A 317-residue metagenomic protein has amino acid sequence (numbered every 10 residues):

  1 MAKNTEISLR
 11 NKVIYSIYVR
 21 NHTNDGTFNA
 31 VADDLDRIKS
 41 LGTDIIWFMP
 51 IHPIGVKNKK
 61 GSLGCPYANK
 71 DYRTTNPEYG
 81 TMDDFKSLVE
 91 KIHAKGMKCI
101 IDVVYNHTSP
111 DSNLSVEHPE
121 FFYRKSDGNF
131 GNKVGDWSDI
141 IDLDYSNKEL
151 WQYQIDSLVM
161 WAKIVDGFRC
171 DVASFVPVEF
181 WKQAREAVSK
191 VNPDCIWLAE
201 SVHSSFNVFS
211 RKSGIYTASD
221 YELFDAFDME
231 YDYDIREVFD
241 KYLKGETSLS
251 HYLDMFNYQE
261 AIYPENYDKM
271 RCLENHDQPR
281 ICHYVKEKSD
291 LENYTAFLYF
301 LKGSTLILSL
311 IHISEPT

Functional and structural regions predicted by a protein language model:
A2-V13, V19-D44, P50-A162, Q183-N192 (+1 more regions): Substrate-binding/active-site clefts of carbohydrate-active enzymes
V13-Y15, I46-F48, C99-I101, F168 (+3 more regions): Hydrophobic faces of well-ordered beta-strands that scaffold small-molecule active sites in alpha/beta enzyme cores
T43, V165-G167, G303-S304: A structural motif
Q154-V178: Active-site groove signature of glycoside hydrolases
D171-P264, K269, K288, F297 (+1 more regions): Active-site-proximal helices and loops of the catalytic beta/alpha 8
I281-K286: Short, solvent-exposed helix-loop connector elements
S309-T317: Residue-level detector of conserved catalytic or cofactor/ligand-binding positions in enzyme active sites
